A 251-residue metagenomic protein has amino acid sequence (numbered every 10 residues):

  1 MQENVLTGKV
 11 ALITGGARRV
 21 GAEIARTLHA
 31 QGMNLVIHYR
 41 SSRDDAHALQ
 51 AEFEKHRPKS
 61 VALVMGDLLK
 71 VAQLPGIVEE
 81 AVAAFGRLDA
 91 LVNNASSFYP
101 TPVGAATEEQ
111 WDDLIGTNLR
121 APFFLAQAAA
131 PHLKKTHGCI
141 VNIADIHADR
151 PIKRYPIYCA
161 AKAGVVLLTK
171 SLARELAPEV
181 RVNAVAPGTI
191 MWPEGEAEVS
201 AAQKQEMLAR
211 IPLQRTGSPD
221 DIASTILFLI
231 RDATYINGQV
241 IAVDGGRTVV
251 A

Functional and structural regions predicted by a protein language model:
Q2, R150, R210, L227 (+2 more regions): Short C-terminal tail/terminal secondary-structure segment of NAD(P)H-dependent dehydrogenase/reductase domains
V10, A17-R19: Conserved glycine-rich cofactor-binding loop
P102-V103, T107-I115, E196, Q203 (+1 more regions): Substrate-binding pocket helix/loop in short-chain dehydrogenase/reductase
A126, A161, T169: Active-site helix of classical SDR
P131, A173-P178: Alpha-helical segment proximal to the catalytic Tyr-Lys
A177-R181, I236-G238: Short, small/polar-rich loop/turn modules that mediate ligand/substrate recognition or access, typified
I211-I222: A conserved structural motif in NAD(P)-dependent oxidoreductases
